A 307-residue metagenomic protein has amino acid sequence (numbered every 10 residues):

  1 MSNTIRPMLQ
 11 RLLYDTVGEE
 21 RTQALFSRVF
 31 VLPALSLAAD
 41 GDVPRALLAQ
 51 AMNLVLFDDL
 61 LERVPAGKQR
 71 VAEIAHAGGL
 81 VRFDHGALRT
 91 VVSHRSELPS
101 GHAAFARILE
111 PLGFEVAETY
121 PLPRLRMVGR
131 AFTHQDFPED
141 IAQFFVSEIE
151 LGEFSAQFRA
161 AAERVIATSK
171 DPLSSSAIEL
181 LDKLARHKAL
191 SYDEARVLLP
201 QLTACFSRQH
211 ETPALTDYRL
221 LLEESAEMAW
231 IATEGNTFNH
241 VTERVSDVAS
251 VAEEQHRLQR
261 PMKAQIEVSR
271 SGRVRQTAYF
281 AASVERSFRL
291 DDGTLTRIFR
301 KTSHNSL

Functional and structural regions predicted by a protein language model:
M1-H102, A106-L307: Extended, well-ordered protein cores
